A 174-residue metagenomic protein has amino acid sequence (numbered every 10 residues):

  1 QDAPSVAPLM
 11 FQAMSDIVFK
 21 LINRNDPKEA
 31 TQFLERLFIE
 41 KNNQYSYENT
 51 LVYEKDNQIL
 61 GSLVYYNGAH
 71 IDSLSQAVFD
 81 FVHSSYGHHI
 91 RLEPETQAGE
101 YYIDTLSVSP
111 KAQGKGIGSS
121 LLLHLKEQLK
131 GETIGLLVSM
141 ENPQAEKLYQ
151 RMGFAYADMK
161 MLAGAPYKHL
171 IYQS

Functional and structural regions predicted by a protein language model:
Q1-P8, D16-K20: A short beta-loop-alpha structural element at the N-terminal edge of CoA-dependent acyl/N-acetyltransferase catalytic
S15-F38, N49, V82-S84: Conserved GNAT-fold acetyl-CoA-binding loop/helix
F38-V52, A69-L74, Y102: A short helix-loop-beta-strand connector motif used in the catalytic cores of GNAT acetyltransferases and, in some
V52, Q58-N67, Y102, S107: Conserved beta-strand in the GNAT
N67-T105: Conserved acyl-donor/pantetheine-binding loop and adjacent beta-alpha core of acyl/acetyltransferases and related
G99-Y101, L122, Q128-M140: Conserved GNAT acetyl-CoA-binding A-motif
D104-Q113, L136-E146, L162-Y167, Y172-S174: Conserved beta-strand-loop-alpha-helix junction that forms the acyl-donor binding cleft
V108-P110, G114-E127, K147-R151: Conserved acetyl-CoA-binding loop-helix of GNAT-fold acetyltransferases
